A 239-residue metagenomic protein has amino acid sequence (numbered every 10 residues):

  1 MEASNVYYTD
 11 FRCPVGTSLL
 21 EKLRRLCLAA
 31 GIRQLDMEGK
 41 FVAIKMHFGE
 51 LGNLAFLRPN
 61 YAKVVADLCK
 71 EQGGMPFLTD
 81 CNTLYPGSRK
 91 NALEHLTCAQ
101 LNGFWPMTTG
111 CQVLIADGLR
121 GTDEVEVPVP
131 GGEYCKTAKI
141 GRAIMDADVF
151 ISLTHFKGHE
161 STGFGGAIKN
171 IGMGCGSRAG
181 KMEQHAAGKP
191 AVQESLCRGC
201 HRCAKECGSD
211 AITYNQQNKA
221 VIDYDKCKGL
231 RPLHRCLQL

Functional and structural regions predicted by a protein language model:
M1-L239: N-terminal and secondary-structure boundary signal
